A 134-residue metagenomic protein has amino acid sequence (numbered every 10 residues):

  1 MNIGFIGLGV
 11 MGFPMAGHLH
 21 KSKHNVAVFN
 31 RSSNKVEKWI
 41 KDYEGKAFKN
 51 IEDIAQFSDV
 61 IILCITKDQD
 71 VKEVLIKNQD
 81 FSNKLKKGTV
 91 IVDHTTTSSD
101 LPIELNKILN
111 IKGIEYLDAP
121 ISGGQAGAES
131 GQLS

Functional and structural regions predicted by a protein language model:
M1-L63, T89, Q125-A128: NAD(P)+-binding Rossmann beta1-loop-alpha1 motif at the extreme N-terminus of oxidoreductases
I3, T96-S134: Rossmann-fold dinucleotide-binding core
F13, N34-E37, Q69-E73, I103: Alpha-helical elements of the RecA-like P-loop NTPase motor core of helicases
G17, K21, I76, K107: Short, well-ordered alpha-helices that flank and scaffold nucleotide-derived cofactor binding pockets
F29-N30, D93, D118: Short beta-strands and strand-loop turn motifs
D42-F48, K72-I76, E115-A119: Short gly/ser/thr-rich secondary-structure transition/capping motifs
K49-L101, Q132: Rossmann-like NAD(P)-binding element
